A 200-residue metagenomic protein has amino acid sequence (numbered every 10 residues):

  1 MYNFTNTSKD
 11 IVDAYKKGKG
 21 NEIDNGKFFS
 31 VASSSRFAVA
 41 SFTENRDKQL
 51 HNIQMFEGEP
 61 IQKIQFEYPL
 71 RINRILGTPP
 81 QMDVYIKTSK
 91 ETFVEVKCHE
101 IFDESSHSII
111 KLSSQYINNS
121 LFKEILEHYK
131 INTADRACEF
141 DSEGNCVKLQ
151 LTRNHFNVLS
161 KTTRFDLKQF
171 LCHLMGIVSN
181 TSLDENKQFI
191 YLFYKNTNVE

Functional and structural regions predicted by a protein language model:
M1-E59, Q65, S106: Nuclease catalytic cores
M1-Y15, N25, P80-M82, E100-F102 (+2 more regions): ER/Golgi luminal nucleotide-sugar-dependent glycosyltransferases, focusing on the catalytic module
S34-A38, P79-D83, E91-F93, F165-L167: Extracellular structured ligand-interaction cores
P60-S89: Active-site metal-binding core of divalent-cation-utilizing nuclease and nuclease-like domains
P69-I75, C98-I101, K195-N198: Short, solvent-exposed loop/turn segments at secondary-structure junctions
V84-E100, H173: Conserved catalytic cores of phosphodiester-cleaving nucleases, focusing on short active-site segments
S105-Q188: Acidic, metal/cofactor-coordinating or nucleic-acid-engaging core segments within structured domains
E185-E200: Long, compositionally biased interface segments
